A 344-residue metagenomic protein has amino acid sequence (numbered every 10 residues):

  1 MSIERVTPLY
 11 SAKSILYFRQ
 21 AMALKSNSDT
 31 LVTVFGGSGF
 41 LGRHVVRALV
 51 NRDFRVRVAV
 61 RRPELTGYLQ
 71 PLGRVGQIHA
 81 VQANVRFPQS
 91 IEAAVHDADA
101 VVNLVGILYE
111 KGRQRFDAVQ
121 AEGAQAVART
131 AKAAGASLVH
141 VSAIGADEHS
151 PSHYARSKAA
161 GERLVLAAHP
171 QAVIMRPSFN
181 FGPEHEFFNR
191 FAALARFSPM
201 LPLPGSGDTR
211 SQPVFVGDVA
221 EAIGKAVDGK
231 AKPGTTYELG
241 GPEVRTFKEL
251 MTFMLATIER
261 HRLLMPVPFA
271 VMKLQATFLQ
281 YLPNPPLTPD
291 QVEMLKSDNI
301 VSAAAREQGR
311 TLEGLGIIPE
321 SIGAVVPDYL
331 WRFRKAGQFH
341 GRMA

Functional and structural regions predicted by a protein language model:
L24-K25, D29-R52: N-terminal Rossmann NAD(P)H-binding glycine-rich loop of SDR-like oxidoreductase domains
F35, A59, L104-V105, L138-I144 (+1 more regions): SDR active-site strand-loop-helix element
G42-R43, A121, A159: Residues forming the Rossmann-fold NAD(P)(H) cofactor-binding site
P63-Q125, T130-K132, I144-E148: NAD(P)H-binding glycine-rich loop region in Rossmannoid oxidoreductase-like domains and their noncatalytic homologs
S142, E162-A193: Conserved beta-loop-beta element that borders a ligand/cofactor-binding pocket
E186-F187, S206-D228, T235-E238: Substrate-positioning beta->alpha
D208-G217, L239-A256, P266-T277, I318-S321: Substrate-binding strand-loop-helix patch in Rossmann-like NAD(P)-dependent oxidoreductase/epimerase domains
A270-A344: A hydrophobic C-terminal alpha-helical subdomain
